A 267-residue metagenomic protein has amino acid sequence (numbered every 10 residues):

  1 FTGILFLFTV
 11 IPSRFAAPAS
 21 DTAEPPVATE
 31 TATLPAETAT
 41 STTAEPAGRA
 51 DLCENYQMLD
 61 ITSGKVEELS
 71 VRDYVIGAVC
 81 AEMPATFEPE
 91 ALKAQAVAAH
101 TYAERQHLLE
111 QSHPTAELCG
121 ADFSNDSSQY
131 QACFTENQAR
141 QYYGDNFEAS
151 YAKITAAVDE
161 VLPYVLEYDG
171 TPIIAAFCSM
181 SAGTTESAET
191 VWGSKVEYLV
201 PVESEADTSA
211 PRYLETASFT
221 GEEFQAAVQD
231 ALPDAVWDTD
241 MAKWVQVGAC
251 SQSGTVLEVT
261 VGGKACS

Functional and structural regions predicted by a protein language model:
F1-S267: Conserved, single-site charged/polar hotspot
